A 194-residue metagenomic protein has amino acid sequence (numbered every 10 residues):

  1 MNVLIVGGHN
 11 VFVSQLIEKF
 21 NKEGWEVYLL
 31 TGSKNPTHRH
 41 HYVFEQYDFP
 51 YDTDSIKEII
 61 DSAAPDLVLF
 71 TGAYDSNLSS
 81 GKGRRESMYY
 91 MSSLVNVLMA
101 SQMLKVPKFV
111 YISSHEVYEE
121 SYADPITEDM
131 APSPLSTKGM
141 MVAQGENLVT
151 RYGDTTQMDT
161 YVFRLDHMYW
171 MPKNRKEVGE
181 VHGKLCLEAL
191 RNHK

Functional and structural regions predicted by a protein language model:
V3-E23: N-terminal Rossmann NAD(P)H-binding glycine-rich loop of SDR-like oxidoreductase domains
V6, L30, V68-G72, F109-H115 (+2 more regions): SDR active-site strand-loop-helix element
W25-K34: Conserved glycine-rich Rossmann-like NAD(P)H-binding loop of the short-chain dehydrogenase/reductase
F49-Y89: NAD(P)H-binding glycine-rich loop region in Rossmannoid oxidoreductase-like domains and their noncatalytic homologs
F70, V95-T137: Conserved Rossmann-fold NAD(P)-dependent oxidoreductase catalytic core, especially the SDR/UDP-sugar
L78-R85, E120-D124, N174-R175: Conserved catalytic-core motifs of eukaryotic protein kinase domains, centered on the activation segment
S87, M130, L135-E146, K176-G183: Short-chain dehydrogenase/reductase
N147-K194: NAD(P)-dependent short-chain dehydrogenase/reductase
